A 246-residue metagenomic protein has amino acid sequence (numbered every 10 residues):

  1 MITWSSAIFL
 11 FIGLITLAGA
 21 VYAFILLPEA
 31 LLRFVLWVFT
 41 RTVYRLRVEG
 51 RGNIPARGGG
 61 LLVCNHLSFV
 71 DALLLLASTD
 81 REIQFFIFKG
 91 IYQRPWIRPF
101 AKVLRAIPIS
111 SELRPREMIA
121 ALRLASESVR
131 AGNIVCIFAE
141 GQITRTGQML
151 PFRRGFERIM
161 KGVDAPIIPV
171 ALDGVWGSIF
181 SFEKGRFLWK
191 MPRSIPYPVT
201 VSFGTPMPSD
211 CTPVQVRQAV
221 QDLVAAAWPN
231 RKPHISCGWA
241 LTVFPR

Functional and structural regions predicted by a protein language model:
I2-A30: N-terminal type II signal-anchor transmembrane helix that functions as the membrane-insertion/stop-transfer segment
F24-L61, L74, Q93, P99 (+2 more regions): N-terminal signal-anchor transmembrane helix
T42, A56-R114, G177-S181: Catalytic core of membrane glycerolipid acyltransferases/transacylases, capturing the structured, soluble-facing
G59-L61, G132-F138: Residue-level preference for the first positions of well-ordered beta-strands
L75, F100, E127, R158-G162: Hydrophobic/aromatic ligand-binding patch that stacks against planar heteroaromatic rings of cofactors or nucleotides
I107-R130: Helix-adjacent hinge/juxtasegments
G147-V214: A cross-family acyltransferase "interaction/gating" segment
